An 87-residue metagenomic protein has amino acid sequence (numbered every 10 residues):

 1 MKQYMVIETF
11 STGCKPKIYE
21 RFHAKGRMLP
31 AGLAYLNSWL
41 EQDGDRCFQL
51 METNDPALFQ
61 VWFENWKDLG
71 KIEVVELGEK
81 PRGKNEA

Functional and structural regions predicted by a protein language model:
M1-R46, N54-L58, G78-A87: Short S/T/G/P-rich N-terminal loop/turn motif that feeds into the first structured element of a domain
R27, W66-E73: A common structural junction motif
F63: Short, flexible helix/strand-to-coil boundary loops that buttress conserved ligand/catalytic motifs in alpha/beta
